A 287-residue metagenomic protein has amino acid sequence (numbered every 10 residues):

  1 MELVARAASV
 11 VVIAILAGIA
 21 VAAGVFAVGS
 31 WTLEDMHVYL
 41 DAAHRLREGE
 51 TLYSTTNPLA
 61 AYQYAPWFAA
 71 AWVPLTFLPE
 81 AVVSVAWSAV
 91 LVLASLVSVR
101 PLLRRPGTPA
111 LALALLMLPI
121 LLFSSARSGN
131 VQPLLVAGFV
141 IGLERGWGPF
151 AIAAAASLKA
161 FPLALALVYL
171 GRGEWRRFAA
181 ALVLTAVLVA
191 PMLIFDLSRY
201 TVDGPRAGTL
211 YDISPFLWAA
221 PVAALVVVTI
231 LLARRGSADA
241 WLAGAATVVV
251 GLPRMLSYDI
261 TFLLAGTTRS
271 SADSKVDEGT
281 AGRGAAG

Functional and structural regions predicted by a protein language model:
M1-G148, L170-G287: Primarily membrane-embedded glycan-assembly and transfer machineries that use lipid-linked glycans
G146-G173: Voltage-sensor/pore transmembrane module of 6-TM cation channels
